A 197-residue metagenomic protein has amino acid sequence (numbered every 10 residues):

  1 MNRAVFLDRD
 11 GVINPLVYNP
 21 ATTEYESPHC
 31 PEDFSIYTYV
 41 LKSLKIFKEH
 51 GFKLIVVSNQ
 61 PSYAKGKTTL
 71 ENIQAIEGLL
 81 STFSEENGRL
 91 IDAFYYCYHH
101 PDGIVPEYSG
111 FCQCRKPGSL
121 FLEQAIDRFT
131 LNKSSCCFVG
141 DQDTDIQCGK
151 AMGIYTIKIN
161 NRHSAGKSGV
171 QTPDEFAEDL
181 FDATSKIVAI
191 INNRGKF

Functional and structural regions predicted by a protein language model:
M1-K53: Active-site neighborhood of HAD-like aspartate-dependent phosphohydrolases
M1-L7, V17, S185, I190-F197: Non-catalytic pre-domain segments flanking phosphatase-related domains
T23-D33, T69-E71, Y108-C112: Short glycine-enriched, charge-decorated loop/helix-capping segments at active-site entrances that position
V40, L44-E77, F83, R89-G103 (+1 more regions): Substrate-recognition element of Asp-dependent hydrolases with the DxDx(T/V) motif
Q113-D143: Conserved Lys-Pro-Asp/Glu-containing loop-to-beta segment of HAD-superfamily phosphomonoesterases, centered on
F138-E175: Acidic, Mg2+-coordinating phosphoryl-transfer loop and its flanking beta/alpha structural elements, shared across
E175-D179, A183: Short acidic-hydrophobic, aromatic-tinged amphipathic segments that line or gate anion-handling sites
